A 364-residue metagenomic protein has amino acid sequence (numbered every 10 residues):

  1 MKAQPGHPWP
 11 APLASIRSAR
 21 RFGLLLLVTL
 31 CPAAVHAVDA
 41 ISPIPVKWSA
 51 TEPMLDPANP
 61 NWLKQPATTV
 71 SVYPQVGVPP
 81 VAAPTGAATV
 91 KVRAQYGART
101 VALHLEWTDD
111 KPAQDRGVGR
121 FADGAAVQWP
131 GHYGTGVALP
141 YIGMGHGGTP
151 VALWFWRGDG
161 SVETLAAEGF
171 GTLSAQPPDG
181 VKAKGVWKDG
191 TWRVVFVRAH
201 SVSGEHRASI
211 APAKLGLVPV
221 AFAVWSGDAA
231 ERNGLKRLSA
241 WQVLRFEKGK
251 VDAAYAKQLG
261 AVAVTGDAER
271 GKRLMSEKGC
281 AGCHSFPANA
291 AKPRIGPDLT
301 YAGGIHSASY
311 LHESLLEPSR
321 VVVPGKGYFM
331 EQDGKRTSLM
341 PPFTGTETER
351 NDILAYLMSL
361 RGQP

Functional and structural regions predicted by a protein language model:
M1-S18: N-terminal secretory signal peptides that target proteins for export/translocation
R21-A33: Bacterial N-terminal signal peptides
A37-T100, H104-L105, D109-P112, E231-V262: Order/disorder boundary and secretion-linked terminal/linker segments
D39-P74, D115-K188, R232: Extracellular/luminal beta-rich ligand-recognition and adhesion surfaces characterized by aromatic-Gly/Pro-enriched
G190-G234: Ser/Thr/Pro-rich, low-complexity mucin-like regions that serve as glycosylated stalks/linkers or repetitive adhesive
D252-S276, I295: Electrostatic cytochrome c docking/interface patches
Y255, R336-P364: C-terminal capping alpha-helices of c-type cytochrome domains
K272, G282-R320, K326-Y328, R336-P341 (+1 more regions): Gly/Gly-Pro-rich "capping" loops immediately C-terminal to redox-active cysteine motifs in periplasmic/lumenal
